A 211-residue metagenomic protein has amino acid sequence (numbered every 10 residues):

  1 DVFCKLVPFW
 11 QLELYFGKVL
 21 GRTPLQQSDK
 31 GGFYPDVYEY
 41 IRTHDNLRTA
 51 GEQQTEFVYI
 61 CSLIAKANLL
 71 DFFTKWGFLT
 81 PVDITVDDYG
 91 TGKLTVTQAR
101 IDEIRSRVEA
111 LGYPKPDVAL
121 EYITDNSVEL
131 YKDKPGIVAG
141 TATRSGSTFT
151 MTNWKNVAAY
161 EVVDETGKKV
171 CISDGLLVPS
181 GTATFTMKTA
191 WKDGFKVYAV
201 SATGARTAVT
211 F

Functional and structural regions predicted by a protein language model:
D1-T85, T97: Active-site-proximal alpha-helical
T49-T210: Beta/coil-rich, acidic/histidine-enriched accessory regions frequently appended to metallopeptidases
